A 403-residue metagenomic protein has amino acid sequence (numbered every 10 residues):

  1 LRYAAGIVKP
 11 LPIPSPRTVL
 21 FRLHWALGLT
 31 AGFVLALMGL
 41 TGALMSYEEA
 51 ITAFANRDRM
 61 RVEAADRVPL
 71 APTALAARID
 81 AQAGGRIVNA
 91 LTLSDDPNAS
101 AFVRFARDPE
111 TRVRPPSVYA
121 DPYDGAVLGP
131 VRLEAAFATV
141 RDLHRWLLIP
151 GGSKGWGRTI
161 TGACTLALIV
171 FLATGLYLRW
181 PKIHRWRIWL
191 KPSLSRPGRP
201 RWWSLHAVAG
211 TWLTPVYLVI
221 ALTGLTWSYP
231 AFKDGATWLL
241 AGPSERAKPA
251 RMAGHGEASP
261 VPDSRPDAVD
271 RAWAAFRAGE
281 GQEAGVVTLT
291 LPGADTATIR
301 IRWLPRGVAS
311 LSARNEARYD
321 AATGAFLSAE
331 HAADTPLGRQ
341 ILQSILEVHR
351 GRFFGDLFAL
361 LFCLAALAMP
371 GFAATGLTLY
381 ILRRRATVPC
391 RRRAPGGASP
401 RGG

Functional and structural regions predicted by a protein language model:
R2-G403: Conserved histidines in hydrophobic membrane contexts and catalytic metal-binding motifs
